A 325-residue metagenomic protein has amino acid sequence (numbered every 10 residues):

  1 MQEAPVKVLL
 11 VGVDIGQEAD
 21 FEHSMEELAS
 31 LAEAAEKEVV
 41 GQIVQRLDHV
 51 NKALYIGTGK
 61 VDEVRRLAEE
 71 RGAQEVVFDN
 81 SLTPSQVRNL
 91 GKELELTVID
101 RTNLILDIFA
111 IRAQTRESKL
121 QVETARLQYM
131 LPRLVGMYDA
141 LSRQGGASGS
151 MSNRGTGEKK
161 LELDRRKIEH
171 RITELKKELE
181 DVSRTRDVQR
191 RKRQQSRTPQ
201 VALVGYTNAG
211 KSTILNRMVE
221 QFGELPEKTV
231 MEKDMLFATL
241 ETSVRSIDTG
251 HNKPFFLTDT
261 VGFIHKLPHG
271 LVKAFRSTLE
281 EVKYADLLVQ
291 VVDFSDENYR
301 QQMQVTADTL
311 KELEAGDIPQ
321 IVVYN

Functional and structural regions predicted by a protein language model:
M1-D107: N-terminal accessory targeting/assembly segments
Q2-V8, M137, L141-V272, L279-K283 (+1 more regions): Conserved G1/Walker A P-loop phosphate-binding module
V11-V13, V204, V323: Short hydrophobic segments within beta-strands
D14-Q17, L47, N51-L54, S81-P84 (+2 more regions): Conserved Switch II/interswitch segment of TRAFAC-class P-loop GTPases
I15-A19, N51-L54, R112-R116, K159-K160 (+3 more regions): Flexible beta-alpha connector loops of hexameric P-loop NTPases
E75-F78, M231, Q290: Short catalytic-loop micro-motif centered on adjacent basic/acidic residues
N103-A125: Short alpha-helix plus adjacent loop in nuclease-associated cores
L120-L134, L175, V182: Non-transmembrane amphipathic alpha-helical segments
